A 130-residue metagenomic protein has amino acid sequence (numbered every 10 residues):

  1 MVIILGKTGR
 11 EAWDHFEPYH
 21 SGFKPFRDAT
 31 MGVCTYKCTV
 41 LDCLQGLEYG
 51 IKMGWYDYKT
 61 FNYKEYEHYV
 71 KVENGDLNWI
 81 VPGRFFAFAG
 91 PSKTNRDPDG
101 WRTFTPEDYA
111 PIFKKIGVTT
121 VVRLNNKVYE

Functional and structural regions predicted by a protein language model:
M1-K7: Short, hydrophobic/amphipathic alpha-helical patches that form generic packing surfaces within helical domains
T8-P18, G22-P25, M31-G32, V40-E130: Cysteine-based protein phosphatase catalytic domain of the PTP/DSP
Y36: Hydrophobic alpha-helical positions that pack around
